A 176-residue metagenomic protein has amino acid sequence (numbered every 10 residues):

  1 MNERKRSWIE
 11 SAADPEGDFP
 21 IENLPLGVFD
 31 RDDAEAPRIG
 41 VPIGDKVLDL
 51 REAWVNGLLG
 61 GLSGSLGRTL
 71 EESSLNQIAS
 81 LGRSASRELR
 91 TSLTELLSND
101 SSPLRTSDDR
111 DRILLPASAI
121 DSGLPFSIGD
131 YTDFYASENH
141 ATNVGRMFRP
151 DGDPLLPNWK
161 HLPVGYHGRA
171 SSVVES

Functional and structural regions predicted by a protein language model:
R4-R31, P42, L48-S176: Active-site microenvironments in enzyme catalytic cores
D32-A36: Short, solvent-exposed loop/turn segments that connect beta-strands within catalytic domains and beta-strand-rich
P37-V41: Short beta-strand-centered aromatic/proline hotspots
